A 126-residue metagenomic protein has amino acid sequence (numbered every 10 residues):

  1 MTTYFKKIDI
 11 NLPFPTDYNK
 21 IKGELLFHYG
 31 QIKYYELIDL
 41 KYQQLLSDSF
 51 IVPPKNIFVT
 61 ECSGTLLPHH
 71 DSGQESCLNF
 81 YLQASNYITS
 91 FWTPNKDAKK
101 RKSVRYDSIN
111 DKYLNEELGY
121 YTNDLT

Functional and structural regions predicted by a protein language model:
M1-D48: N-terminal auxiliary "cap/dimerization" subdomain that precedes the catalytic jelly-roll/cupin core of mononuclear
M1-F5, V52-K55, E75, N86: Sequence-level motif detector for i,i+2 pairs with an aromatic at +2
Q44-C62: A short glycine-rich, His/Asp/Glu-containing loop-to-beta-strand
F58-T126: Catalytic core of non-heme Fe(II) oxygenases with the double-stranded beta-helix
